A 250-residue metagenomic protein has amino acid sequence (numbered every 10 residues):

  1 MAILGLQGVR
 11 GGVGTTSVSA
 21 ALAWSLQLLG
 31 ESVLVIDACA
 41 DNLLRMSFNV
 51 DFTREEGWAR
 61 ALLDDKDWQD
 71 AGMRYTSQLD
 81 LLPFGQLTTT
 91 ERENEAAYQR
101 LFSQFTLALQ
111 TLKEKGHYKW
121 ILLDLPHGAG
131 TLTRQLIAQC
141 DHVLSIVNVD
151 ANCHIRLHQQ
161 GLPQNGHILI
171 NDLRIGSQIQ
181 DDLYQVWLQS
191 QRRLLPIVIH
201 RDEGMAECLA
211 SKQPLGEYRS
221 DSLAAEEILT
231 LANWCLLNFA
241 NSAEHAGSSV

Functional and structural regions predicted by a protein language model:
A2-D41: Walker A/P-loop phosphate-binding motif and the immediately C-terminal alpha-helix
S32-K115, K119, C208-A210: P-loop/Walker-type NTP enzyme "switch/lid" segment
K113-L132: Glycine-rich phosphate-binding loop used to anchor ATP phosphates in small-molecule kinases, encompassing both
H127-A151: Inter-motif core of Ras-like GTPase G domains
H142-S145, A151-G166: Anionic-ligand binding region
D172-Q178, L183-R219, I228, W234: Beta-strand-loop-alpha "switch" segments that mediate conformational coupling across diverse proteins
L215-V250: NTP-binding/hydrolysis catalytic cores, primarily Walker-type P-loop NTPases
